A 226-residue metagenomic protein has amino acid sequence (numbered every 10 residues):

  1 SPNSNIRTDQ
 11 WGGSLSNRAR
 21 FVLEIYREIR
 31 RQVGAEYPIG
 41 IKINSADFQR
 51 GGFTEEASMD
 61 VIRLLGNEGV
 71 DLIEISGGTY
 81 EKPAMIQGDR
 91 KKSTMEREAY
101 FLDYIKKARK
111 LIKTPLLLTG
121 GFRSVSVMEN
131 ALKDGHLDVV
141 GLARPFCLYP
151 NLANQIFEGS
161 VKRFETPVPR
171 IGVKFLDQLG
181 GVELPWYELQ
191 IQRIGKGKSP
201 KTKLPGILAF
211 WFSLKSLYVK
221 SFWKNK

Functional and structural regions predicted by a protein language model:
S1-K226: Flavin-dependent oxidoreductase catalytic cores
